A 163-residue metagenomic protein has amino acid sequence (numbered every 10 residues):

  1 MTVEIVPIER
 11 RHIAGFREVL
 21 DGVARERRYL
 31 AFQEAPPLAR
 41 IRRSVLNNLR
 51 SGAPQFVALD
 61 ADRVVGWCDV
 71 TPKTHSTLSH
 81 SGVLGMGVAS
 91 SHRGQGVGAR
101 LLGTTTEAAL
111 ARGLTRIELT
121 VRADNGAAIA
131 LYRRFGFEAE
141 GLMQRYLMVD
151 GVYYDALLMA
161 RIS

Functional and structural regions predicted by a protein language model:
T2-E4: Extreme N-terminal starter segment of soluble prokaryotic enzymes
P7-R11, G22-A24, R28-S91, L102-T104 (+2 more regions): Acetyl-CoA-dependent GNAT
F16: Hydrophobic pocket/interface hotspot
G96: Conserved G/P- and acidic residue-centered "switch" motifs that form tight phosphate/ATP-binding loops in soluble
L102, A109-T120: Conserved GNAT acetyl-CoA-binding A-motif
R116-R122, R133, E138-Y154: Conserved catalytic-core motifs of GNAT/GCN5-like acyltransferases
V152-S163: Terminal substrate-recognition subdomain of acyl/acetyltransferases
